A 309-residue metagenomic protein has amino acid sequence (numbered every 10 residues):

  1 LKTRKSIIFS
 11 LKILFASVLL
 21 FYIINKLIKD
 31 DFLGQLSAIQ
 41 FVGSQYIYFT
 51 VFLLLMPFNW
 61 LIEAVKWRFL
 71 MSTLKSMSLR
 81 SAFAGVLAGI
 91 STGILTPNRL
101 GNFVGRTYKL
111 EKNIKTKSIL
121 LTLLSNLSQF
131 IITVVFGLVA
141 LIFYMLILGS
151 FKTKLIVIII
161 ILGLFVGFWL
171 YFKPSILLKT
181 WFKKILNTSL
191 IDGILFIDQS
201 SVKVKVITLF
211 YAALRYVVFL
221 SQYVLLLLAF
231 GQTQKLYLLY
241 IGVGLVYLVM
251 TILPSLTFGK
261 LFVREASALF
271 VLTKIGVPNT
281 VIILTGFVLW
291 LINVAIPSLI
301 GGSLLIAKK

Functional and structural regions predicted by a protein language model:
L1-V86, F143-L253, L284, I292-K309: Predominantly cytoplasmic-facing regulatory/coupling regions of multi-pass membrane proteins
T73-S76, K112, T233, K260 (+1 more regions): Helix-loop interface residues and adjacent transmembrane-helix termini in multi-pass membrane transporters, primarily
R80-A82, R99, N113-L127, G276-V288: Membrane-interface alpha-helices at helix entry/exit sites of multi-pass transporters
F83-L110: Extended non-transmembrane interhelical loops and adjacent amphipathic helices of multipass membrane proteins
S91-T96, I119-L138, V249, F287-L299: Membrane-embedded alpha-helical segments of transport systems, primarily multispan ion/solute transporters
T92-I94, G244-L261: Transmembrane alpha-helix interface/packing and boundary motifs in multi-pass membrane proteins, characterized by
N102-L110, L256-T273: Re-entrant/interfacial helical elements at transmembrane boundaries that shape and gate the permeation pathway
K112-L164: Hydrophobic alpha-helical segments and helix pairs
